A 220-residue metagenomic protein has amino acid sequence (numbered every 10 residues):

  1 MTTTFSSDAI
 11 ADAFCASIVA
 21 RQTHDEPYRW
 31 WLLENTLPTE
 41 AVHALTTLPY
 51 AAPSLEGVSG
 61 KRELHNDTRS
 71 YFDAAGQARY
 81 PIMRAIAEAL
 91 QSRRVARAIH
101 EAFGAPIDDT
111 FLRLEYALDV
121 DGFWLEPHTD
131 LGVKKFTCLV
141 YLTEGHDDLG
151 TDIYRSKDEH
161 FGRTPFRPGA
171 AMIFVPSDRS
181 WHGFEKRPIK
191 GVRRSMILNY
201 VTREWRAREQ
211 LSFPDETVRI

Functional and structural regions predicted by a protein language model:
M1-E26, Q210-I220: Fe(II)/2-oxoglutarate
T2, S7, A11, C15-V19 (+4 more regions): Membrane-targeting and insertion segments and their boundary/processing signals
S7, R21-T23, L64-H65, R167 (+2 more regions): Short linear sequence motifs
D8-C15, R62-T68, F103-P106, A117-D119 (+1 more regions): Short, functional N-terminal and low-complexity linear motifs
A13, V19-A102: Non-heme Fe(II)/2-oxoglutarate
A78-I82, I86-Q91, V95-E216: Catalytic core of non-heme Fe(II) oxygenases with the double-stranded beta-helix
